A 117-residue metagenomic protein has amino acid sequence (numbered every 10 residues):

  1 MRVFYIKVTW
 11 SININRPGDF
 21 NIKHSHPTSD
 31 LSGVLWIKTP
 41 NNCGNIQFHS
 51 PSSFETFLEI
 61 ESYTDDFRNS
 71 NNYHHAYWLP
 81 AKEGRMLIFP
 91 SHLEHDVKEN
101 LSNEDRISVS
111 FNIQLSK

Functional and structural regions predicted by a protein language model:
M1-W10: A short coil-to-beta-strand element that immediately follows conserved catalytic motifs
I12-I88, D105: Catalytic core of non-heme Fe(II) oxygenases with the double-stranded beta-helix
F20, H92-D96: Histidine-centered metal-chelating micro-motifs
G33-V34, N103-K117: A short hydrophobic beta-strand segment most commonly corresponding to one strand of the jelly-roll/cupin
K38-P40, D96, Q114-K117: Short coil/turn motifs at secondary-structure junctions
P51, P90-H92, N112-Q114: Short, loop-centered acidic/histidine patches that primarily coordinate divalent metals
E99-N100: Asparagine-centered strand-capping/turn motif at beta-strand->loop junctions
